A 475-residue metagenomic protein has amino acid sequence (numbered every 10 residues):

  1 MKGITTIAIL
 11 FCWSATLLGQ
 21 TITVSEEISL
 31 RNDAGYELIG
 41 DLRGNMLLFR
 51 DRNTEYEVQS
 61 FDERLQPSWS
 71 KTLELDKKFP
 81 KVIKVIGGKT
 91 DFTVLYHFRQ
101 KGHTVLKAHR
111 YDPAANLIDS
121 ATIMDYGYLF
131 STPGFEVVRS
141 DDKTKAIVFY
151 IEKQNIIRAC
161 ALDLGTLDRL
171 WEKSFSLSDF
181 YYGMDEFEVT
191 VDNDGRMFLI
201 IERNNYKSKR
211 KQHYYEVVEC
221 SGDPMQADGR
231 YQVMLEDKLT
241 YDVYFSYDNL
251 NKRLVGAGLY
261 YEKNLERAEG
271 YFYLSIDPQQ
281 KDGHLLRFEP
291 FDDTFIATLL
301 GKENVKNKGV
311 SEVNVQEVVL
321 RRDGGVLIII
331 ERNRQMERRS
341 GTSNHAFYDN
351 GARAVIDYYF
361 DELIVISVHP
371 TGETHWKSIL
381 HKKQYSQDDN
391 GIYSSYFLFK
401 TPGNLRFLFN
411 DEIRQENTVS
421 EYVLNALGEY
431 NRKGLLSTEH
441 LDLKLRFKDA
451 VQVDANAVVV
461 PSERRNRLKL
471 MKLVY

Functional and structural regions predicted by a protein language model:
M1-V24: Bacterial Sec-dependent N-terminal signal peptides
L30-I39, K77-I86, Y126-V138, F180-V189 (+4 more regions): Repeated scaffold domains used in trafficking and secretory/extracellular systems, primarily beta-propellers
R31-N32, L38-A159: Post-signal peptide N-terminal segment of secreted/secretory-pathway proteins
E37-N53, V85, T90-Q100, E136 (+7 more regions): Short beta-strand elements that form the blades of beta-propeller/WD-repeat-like and other beta-sheet-rich scaffold
K107-P113, A159-T166, Q212-Q226, E269-D282 (+3 more regions): Beta-propeller blade signature
L199, R210-G324: Long, internal scaffold/assembly segments composed of regular secondary structure
Y231-V243, F288-V310, S378-Y396, L427-D454: Conserved blade-ending motifs and adjacent loop-strand segments that build the rim/top face of beta-propeller domains
G258-L259, V315-M336, S340-I364, Q387-E429: Loop/turn-rich, solvent-exposed surfaces of beta-rich toroidal or solenoidal domains
